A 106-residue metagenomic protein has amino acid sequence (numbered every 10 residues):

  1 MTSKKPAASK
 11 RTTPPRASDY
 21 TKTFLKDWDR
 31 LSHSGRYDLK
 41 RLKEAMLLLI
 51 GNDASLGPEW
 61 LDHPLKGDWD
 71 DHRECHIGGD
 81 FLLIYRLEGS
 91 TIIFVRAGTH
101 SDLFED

Functional and structural regions predicted by a protein language model:
M1-G79, L87-I93, S101-D106: Basic, Lys/Arg-enriched alpha-helical interface segments
